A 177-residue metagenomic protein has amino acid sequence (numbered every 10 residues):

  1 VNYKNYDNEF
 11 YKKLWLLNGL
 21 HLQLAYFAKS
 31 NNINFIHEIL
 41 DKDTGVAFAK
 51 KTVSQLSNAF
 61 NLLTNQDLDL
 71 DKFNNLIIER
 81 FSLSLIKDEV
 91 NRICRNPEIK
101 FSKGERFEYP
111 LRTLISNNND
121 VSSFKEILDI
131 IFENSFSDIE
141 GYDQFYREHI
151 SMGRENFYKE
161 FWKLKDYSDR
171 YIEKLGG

Functional and structural regions predicted by a protein language model:
V1-G177: Substrate/ligand-engaging "lid" and interaction regions
